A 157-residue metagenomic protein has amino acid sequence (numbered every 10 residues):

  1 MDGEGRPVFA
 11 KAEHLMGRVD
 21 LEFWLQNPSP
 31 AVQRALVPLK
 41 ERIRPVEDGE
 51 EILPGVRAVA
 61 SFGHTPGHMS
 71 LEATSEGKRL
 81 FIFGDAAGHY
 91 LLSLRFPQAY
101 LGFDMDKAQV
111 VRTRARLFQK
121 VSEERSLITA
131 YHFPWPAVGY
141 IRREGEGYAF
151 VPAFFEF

Functional and structural regions predicted by a protein language model:
D2-A60, T65, Q109-R116, V121-R125: Metallo-beta-lactamase
E4-R6, S70-F81: Short amphipathic alpha-helices and their capping/turn segments at secondary-structure boundaries
L25-P28, V56, L71, S93-L94 (+1 more regions): Short, well-ordered secondary-structure micro-motifs
D48, M69-L71, G139: Residue-level detector of beta-strand structural context in well-folded domains
E51, F62, E72-T74, R142: Well-ordered beta-strand positions
H64, H68, H132: Histidine-centered divalent metal-coordination motifs
E76-F157: Cap/insert and terminal regions of metallo-dependent hydrolase folds
